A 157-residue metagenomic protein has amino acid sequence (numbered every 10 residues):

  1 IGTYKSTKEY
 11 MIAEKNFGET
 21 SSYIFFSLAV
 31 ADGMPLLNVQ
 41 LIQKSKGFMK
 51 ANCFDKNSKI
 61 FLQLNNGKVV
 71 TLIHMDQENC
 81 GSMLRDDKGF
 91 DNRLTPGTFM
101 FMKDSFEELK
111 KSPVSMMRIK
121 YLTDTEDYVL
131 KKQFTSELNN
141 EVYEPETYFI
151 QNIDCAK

Functional and structural regions predicted by a protein language model:
I1-K56: An ectodomain-focused feature that recognizes extracytoplasmic/extracellular
S6, S21-S22, S27, S45 (+5 more regions): Generic serine detector
F26, L37-V39, I60-L62, L72 (+1 more regions): Hydrophobic beta-strand residues in large extracellular and virion-surface proteins
A31, L64, T123: Acidic surface patches and DE-rich sequence motifs
S45-S82: Mid-length scaffold segments of soluble, non-membrane domains
K68-K157: Internal interaction segment
